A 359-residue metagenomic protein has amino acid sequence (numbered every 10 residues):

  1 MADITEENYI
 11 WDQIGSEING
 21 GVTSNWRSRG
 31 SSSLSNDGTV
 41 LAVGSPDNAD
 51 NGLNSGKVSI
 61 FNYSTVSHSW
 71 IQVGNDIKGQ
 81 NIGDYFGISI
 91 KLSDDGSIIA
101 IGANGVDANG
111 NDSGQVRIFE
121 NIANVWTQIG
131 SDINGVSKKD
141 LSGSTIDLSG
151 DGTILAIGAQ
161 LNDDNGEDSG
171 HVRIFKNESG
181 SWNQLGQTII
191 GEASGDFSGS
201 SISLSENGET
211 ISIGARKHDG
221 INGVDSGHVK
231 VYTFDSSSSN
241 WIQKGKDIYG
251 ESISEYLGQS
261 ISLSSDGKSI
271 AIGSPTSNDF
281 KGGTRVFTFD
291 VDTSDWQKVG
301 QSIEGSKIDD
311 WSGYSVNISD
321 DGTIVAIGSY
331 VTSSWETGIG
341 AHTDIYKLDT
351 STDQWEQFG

Functional and structural regions predicted by a protein language model:
M1-G359: Conserved beta-strand/short-helix segments that make up beta-rich extracellular adhesion/recognition modules
